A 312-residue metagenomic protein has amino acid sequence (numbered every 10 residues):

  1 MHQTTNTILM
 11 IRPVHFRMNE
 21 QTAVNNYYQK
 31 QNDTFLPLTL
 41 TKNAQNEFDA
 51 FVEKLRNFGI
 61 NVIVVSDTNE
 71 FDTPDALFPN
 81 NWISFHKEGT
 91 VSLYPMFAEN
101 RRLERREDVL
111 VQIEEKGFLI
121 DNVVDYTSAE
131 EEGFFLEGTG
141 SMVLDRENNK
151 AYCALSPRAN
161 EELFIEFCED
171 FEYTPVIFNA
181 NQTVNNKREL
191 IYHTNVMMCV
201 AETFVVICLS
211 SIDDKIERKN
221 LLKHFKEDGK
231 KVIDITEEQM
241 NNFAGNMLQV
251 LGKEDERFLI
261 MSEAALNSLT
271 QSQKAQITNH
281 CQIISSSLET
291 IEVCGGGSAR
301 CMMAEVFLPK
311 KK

Functional and structural regions predicted by a protein language model:
M1-K312: The feature marks the mature, well-folded catalytic cores of soluble enzymes
